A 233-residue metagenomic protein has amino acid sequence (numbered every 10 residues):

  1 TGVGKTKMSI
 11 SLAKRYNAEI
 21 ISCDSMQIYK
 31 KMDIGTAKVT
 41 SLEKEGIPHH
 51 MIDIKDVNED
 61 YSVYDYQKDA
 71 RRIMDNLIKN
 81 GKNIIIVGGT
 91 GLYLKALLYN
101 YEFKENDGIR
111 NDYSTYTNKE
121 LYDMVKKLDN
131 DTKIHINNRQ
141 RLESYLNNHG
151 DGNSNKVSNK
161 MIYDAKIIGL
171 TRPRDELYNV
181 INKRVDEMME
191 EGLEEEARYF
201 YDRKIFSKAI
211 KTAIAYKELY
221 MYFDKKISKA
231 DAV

Functional and structural regions predicted by a protein language model:
T1-V233: Phosphate/pyrophosphate-binding catalytic cores of soluble transferases and nucleic-acid-acting enzymes
